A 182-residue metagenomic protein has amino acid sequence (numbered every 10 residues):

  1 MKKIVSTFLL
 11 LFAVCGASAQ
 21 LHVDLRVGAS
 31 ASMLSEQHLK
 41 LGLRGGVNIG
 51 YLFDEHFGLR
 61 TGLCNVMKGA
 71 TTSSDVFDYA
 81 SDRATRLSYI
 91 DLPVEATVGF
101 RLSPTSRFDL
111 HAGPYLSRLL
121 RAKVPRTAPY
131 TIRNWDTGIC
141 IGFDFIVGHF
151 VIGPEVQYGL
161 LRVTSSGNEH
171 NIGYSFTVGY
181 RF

Functional and structural regions predicted by a protein language model:
M1-R26, V178, F182: Bacterial Sec-dependent N-terminal signal peptides
A19-L21, E55-H56, R101-R107: Short loop/turn motifs that connect adjacent beta-strands in outer-membrane beta-barrel proteins
L21, L39-L43, R86-L92, S106 (+3 more regions): Residues that define the transmembrane beta-barrel architecture of outer-membrane proteins
L25-A31, G45-Y51, E55, L63-N65 (+5 more regions): Residues on the lipid-exposed face of transmembrane beta-strands in outer-membrane beta-barrel proteins
L34-Q37, V66-S88, R118-W135, R162-Y174: Flexible, solvent-exposed loop segments that connect beta-strands
D54, F150-G173: C-terminal extensions
I90-D91, F100-F108, G113, S117-A122: Internal catalytic or translocation cores that form aromatic/hydrophobic pockets or channels for amphipathic metabolites
